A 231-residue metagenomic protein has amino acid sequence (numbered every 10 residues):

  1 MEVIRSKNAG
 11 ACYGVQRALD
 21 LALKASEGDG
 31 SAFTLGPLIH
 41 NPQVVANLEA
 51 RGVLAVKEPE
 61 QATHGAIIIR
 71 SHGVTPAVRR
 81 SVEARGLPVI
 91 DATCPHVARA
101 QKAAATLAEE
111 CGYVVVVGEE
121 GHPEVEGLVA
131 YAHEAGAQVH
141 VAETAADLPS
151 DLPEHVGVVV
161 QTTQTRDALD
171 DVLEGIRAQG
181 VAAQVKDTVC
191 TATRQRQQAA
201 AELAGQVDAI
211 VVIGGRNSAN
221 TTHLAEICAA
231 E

Functional and structural regions predicted by a protein language model:
M1-E231: The feature marks the mature, well-folded catalytic cores of soluble enzymes
